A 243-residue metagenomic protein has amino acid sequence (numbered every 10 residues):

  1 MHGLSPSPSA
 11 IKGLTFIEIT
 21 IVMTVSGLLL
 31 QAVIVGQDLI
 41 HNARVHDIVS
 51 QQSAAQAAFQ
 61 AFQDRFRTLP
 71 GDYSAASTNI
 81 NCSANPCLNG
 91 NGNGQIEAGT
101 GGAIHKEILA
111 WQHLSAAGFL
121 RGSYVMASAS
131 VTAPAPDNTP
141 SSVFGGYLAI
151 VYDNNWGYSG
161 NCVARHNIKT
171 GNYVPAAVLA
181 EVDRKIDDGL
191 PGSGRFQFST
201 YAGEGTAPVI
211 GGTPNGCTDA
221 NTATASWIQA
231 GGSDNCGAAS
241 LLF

Functional and structural regions predicted by a protein language model:
M1-L14: N-terminal leader/signal peptides at the extreme start of proteins
T20-I34: Alpha-helical hydrophobic helix detector
Q31-V33, Q37-A84: Conserved hydrophobic/amphipathic alpha-helical signal-anchor segments
Q51, K106-H113, P175-V178: Stable alpha-helical elements in mature extracytoplasmic
F62-H113, M126-S128: Short, glycine/small-hydrophobic-rich surface segments
P70-G71, G122-V131, S193-F198: Surface-exposed patches in mature extracellular/periplasmic domains of secreted proteins
E107, W111-N161, R165: A sequence-level detector for low-complexity, Ser/Thr- and acidic-rich stretches
E181-F243: C-terminal functional modules
